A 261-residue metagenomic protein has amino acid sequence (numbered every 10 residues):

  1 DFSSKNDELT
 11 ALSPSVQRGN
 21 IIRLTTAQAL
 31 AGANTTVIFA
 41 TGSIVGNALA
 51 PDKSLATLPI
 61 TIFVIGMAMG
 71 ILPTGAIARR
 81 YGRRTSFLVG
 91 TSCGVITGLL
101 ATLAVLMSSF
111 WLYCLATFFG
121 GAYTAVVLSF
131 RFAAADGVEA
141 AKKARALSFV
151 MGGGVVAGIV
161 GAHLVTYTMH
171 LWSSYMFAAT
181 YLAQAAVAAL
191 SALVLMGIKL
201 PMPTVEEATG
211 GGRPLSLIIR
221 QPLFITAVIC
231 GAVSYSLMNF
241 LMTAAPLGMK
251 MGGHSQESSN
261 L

Functional and structural regions predicted by a protein language model:
S3-R18, I198-I229: Juxtamembrane intracellular "pre-TM" segments in multi-pass secondary transporters
P14-N47, F118, R220-L241: Pair of pore-lining "gating" transmembrane helices in MFS-fold secondary transporters
R18, L103-L115: Helix-loop junctions at membrane interfaces in 12-TM secondary transporters
A40-K53, T243-S258: Short amphipathic helix-loop junctions that connect adjacent transmembrane helices in Major Facilitator Superfamily/SLC
S92-M107: C-terminal ends and interior cores of transmembrane alpha-helices in multi-pass membrane transporters/permeases
C114-G153: Cytoplasmic helix-loop-helix junction between adjacent transmembrane helices in 12-TM secondary transporters
G161, V165-Y167, A185-E206: C-terminal membrane-cytosol helix-exit motif in multi-pass small-molecule transporters
